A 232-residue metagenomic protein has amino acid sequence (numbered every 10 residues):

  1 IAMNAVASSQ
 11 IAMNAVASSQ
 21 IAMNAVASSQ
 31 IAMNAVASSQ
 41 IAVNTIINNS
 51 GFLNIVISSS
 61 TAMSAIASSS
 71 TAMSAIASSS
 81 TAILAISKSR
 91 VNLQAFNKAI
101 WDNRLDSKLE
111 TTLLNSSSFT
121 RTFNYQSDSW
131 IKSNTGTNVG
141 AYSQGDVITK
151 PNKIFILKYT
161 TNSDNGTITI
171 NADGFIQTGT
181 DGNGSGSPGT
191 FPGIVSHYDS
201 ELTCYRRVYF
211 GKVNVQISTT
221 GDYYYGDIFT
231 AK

Functional and structural regions predicted by a protein language model:
I1-S116: Repetitive, compositionally biased segments used for assembly/scaffolding
T111-G179, T220-D222, K232: Beta-rich globular "head" domains
S143-I148, F191-Y209: Exposed aromatic-hydrophobic patches
I170-H197: Terminal beta-strand-rich extracellular "head" domains that mediate receptor/glycan or other ligand binding
T203-D222: Noncatalytic modules at the cell exterior or secretory-pathway interfaces, chiefly beta-strand-rich lectin/adhesion
Y224-I228: C-terminal edge strands of extracellular/lumenal beta-sandwich accessory domains
